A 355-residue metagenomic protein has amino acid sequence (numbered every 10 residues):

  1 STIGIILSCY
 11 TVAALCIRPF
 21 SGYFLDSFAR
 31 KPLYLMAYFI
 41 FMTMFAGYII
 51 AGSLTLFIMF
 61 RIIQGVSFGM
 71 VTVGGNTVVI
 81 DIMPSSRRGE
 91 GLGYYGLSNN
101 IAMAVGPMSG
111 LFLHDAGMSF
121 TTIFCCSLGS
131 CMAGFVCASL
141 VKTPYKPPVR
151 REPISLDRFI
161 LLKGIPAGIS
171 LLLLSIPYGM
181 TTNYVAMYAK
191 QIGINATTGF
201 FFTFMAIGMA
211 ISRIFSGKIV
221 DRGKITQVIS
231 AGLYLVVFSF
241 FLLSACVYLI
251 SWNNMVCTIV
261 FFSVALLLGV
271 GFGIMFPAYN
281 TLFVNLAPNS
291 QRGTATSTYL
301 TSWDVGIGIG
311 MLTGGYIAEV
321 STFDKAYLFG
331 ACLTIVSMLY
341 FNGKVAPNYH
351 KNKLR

Functional and structural regions predicted by a protein language model:
T11-P19, M103-A104, A206-A210, I214 (+1 more regions): Residue-level signature of mid-helix packing/kink "hotspots" within the transmembrane helices of 12-pass Major
C16-G52: Conserved MFS/SLC helix-loop-helix module at the cytosolic interface between two early adjacent transmembrane helices
A29, I50-L56, K224, C246-V247: Helix-breaking motifs and short loop linkers at transmembrane-helix boundaries and internal kinks in secondary membrane
P32-A46, Q227-L242: Structural signature of the two symmetry-related core transmembrane helices
T55-I63, I259-L267: Paired small-residue
F60-S98: Cytoplasmic helix-loop-helix junction between adjacent transmembrane helices in 12-TM secondary transporters
Y94-S139: Helix-loop-helix hairpin linking two adjacent transmembrane segments in secondary transporters
L128-P147, Y340-K344: C-terminal membrane-cytosol helix-exit motif in multi-pass small-molecule transporters
